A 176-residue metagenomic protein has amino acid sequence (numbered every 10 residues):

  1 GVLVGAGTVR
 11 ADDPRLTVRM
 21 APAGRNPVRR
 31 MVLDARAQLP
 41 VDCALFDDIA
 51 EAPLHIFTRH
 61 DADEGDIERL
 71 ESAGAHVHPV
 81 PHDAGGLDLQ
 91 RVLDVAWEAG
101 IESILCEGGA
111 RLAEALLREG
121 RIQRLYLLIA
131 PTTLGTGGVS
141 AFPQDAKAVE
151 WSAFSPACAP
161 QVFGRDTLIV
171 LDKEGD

Functional and structural regions predicted by a protein language model:
G1-D176: Enzymes that bind and transform nitrogen-containing heteroaromatic metabolites
